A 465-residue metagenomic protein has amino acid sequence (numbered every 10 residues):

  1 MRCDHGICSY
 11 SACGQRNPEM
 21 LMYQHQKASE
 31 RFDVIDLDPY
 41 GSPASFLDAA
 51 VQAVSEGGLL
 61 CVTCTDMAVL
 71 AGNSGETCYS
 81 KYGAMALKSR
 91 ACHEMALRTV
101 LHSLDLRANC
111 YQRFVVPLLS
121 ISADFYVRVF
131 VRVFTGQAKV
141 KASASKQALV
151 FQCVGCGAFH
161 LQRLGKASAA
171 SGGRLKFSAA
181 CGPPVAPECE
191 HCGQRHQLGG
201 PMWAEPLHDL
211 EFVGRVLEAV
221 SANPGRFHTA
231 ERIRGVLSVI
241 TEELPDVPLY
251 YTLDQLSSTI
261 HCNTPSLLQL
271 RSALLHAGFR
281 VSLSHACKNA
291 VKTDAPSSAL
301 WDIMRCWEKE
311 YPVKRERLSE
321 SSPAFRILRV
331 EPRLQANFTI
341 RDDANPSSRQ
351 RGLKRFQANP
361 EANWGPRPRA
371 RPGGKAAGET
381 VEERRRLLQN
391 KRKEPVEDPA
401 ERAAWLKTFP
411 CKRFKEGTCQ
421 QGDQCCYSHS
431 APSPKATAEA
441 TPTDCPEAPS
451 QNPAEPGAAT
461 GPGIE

Functional and structural regions predicted by a protein language model:
M1-E465: SAM-dependent transferase fold signal centered on methyltransferase-like domains, encompassing both Class I
